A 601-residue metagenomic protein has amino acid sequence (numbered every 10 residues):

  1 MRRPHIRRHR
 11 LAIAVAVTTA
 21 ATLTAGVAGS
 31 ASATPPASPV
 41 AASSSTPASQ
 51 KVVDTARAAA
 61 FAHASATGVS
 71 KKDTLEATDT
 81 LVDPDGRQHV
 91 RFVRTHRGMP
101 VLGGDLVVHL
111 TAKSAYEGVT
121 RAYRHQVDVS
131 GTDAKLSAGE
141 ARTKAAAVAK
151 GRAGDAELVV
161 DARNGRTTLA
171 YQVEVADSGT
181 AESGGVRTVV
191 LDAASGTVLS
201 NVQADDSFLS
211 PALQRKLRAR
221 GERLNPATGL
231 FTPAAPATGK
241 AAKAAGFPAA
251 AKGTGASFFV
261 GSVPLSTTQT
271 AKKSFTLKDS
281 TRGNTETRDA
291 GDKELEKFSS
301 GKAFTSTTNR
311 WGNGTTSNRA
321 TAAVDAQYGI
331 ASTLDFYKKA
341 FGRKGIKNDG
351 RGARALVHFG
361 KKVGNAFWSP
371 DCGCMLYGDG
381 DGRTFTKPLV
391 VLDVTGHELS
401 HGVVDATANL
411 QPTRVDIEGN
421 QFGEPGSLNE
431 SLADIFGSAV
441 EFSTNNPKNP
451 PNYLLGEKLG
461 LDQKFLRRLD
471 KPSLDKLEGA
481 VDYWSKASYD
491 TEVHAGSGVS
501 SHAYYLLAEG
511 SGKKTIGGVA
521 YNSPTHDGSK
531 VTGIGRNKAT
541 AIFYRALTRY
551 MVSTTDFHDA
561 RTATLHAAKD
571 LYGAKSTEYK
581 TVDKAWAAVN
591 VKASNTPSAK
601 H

Functional and structural regions predicted by a protein language model:
R2, A170, E174-A176, S195-K339 (+6 more regions): Acidic/polar low-complexity interaction segments
R2-A16, T24-L224, L230-F231, R351-F367: Segments that shape or occlude catalytic/ligand-binding pockets
A21-S30, A439, S443: Short hydrophobic alpha-helical membrane-anchoring segments
G29-A42, H109-H125, T287-G314, P472-L477 (+2 more regions): Short, compositionally biased low-complexity segments
A320-D393, V404-H601: Zinc-dependent metallohydrolase catalytic domains
E398: Walker B catalytic acidic pair
